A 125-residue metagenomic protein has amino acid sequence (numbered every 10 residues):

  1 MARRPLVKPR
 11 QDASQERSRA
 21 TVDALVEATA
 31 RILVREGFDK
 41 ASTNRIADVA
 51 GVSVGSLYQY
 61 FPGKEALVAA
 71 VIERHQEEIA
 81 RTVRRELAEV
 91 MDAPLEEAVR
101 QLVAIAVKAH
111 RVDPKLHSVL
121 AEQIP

Functional and structural regions predicted by a protein language model:
M1-A20: N-terminal intrinsically disordered/low-complexity leader segments
E16, P62-A66, V107, R111 (+1 more regions): Residues in soluble alpha-helical coiled-coils and helical-bundle/repeat scaffolds
S18-T29, I46, V71-I79: Generic hydrophobic, amphipathic alpha-helix propensity
A24, I32-A66, A70: Helix-turn-helix
A28-I32, A109: Short amphipathic alpha-helical elements of helix-turn-helix/winged-helix folds
D39-K40, E65-A66, R81, E97 (+1 more regions): Residue-level preference for short helical/loop micro-motifs built around acidic side chains
A70, R84-V112: Hydrophobic alpha-helical connector segments
R85-A88, V119-P125: Short linear capping/connector segments at secondary-structure termini
